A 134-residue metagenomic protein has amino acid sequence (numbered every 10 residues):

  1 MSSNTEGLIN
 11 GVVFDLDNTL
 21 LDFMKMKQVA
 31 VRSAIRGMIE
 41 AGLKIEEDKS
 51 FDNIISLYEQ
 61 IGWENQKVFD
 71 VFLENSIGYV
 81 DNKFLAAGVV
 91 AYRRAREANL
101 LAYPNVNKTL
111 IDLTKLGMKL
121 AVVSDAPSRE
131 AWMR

Functional and structural regions predicted by a protein language model:
N4-P104, D112: N-terminal helical cap/lid subdomain that shapes the substrate entry/recognition surface in HAD-like hydrolases
I39, N99, N107-A121, A126-R134: Substrate-recognition/cap helix-loop segment adjacent to the acidic, metal-dependent catalytic center of Asp-based
